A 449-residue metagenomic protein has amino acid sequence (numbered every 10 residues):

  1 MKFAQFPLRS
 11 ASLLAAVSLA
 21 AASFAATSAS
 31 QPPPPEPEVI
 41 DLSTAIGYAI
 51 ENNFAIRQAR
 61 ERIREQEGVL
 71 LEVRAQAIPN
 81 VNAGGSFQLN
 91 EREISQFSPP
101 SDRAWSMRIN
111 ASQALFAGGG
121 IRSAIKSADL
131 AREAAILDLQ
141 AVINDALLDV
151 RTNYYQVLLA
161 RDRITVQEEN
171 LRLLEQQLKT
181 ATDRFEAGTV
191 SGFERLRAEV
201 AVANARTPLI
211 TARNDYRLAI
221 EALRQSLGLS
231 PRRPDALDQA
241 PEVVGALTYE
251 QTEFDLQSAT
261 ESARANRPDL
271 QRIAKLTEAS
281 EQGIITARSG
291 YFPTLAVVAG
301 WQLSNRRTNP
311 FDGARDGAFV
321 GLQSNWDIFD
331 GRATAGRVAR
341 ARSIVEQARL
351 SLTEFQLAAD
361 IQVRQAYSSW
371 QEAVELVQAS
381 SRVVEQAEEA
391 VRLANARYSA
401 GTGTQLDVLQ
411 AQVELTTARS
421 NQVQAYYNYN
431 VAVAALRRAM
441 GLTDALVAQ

Functional and structural regions predicted by a protein language model:
K2, V142-S262, A366-S369, A373 (+2 more regions): Periplasmic alpha-helical coiled-coil/stalk elements that build and connect Gram-negative outer-membrane
K2-R9, A29-P34, E91, Y249 (+1 more regions): Acidic, low-complexity, intrinsically disordered peripheral segments
A11-S23: Bacterial N-terminal signal peptides
A26-S86, V243-L276, D327-I328, T353-Q356 (+2 more regions): Bacterial Sec-pathway N-terminal export signals of envelope proteins
P32-E38, G84-A114, E242-E253, I285 (+2 more regions): Small/polar, glycine/serine/threonine/aspartate-rich low-complexity segments that form flexible
G47-R57, R64-N80, E93, I109-S127 (+7 more regions): A glycine-/polar-enriched beta->alpha junction
Q58-V73, V142, A146-E168, Q176-L178 (+7 more regions): Amphipathic alpha-helical coiled-coil segments
A104-S106, T152, R197, G317-F319 (+1 more regions): Transmembrane beta-barrel architecture of outer-membrane proteins
